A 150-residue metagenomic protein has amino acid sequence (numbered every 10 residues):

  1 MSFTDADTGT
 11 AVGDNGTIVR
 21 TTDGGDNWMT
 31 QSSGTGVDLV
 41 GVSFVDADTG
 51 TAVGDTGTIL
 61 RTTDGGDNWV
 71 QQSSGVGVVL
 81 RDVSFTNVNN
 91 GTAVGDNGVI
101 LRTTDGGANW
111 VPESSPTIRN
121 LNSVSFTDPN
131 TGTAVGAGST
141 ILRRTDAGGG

Functional and structural regions predicted by a protein language model:
M1-G150: Residue-level hotspots at or immediately adjacent to binding/recognition sites across diverse folds
